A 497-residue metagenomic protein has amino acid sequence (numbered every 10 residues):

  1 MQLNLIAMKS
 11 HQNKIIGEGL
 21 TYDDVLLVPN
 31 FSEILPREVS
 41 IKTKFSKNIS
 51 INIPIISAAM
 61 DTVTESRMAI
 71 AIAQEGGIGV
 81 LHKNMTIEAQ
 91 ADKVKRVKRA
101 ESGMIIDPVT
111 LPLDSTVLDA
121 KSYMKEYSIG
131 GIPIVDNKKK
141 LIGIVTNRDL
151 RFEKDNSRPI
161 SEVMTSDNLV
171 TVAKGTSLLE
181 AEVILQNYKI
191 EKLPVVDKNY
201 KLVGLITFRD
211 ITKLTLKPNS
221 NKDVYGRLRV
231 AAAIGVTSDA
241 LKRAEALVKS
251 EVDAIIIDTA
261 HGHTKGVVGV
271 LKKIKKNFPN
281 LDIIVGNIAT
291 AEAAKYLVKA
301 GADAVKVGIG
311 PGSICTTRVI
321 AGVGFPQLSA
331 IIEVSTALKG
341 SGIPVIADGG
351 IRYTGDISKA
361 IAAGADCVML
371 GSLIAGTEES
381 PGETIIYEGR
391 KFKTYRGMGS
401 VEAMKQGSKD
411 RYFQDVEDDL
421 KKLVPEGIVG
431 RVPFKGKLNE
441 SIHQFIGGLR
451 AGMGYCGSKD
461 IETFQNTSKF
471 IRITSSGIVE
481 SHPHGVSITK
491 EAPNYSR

Functional and structural regions predicted by a protein language model:
Q2-F31, L111-P112, A173, A233 (+3 more regions): Alpha/beta catalytic cores of nucleotide-metabolism and tRNA/nucleoside-modifying enzymes
R37-I51, A58-M60, A89-Y127, I134-D136 (+5 more regions): Bateman/CBS regulatory modules and CBS-like beta-alpha motifs in cytosolic regions of diverse proteins
S50-I55, M104-D107, V224-A233, K275-A289 (+2 more regions): Short beta-strand/loop segments at the ligand-binding rim of alpha/beta enzyme cores
M68-A69, K242-L247, A289-V307, R352-D366: Catalytic cores of alpha/beta
G77-A89, A254-T264, K306-A321, I351-T384: Glycine-rich phosphate-binding active-site loops on the catalytic face of alpha/beta enzymes
L81-T86, I129, P133, L141-N156 (+4 more regions): Short beta->alpha transition motifs characteristic of CBS
H82-N84, T110, G131-P133, T171-V172 (+6 more regions): Catalytic beta/alpha-barrel core
I87-K95, V203-N221, D239-L241, A260-N280 (+3 more regions): Active-site-adjacent beta->alpha loops and helix N-cap segments on the catalytic face of soluble alpha/beta enzymes
